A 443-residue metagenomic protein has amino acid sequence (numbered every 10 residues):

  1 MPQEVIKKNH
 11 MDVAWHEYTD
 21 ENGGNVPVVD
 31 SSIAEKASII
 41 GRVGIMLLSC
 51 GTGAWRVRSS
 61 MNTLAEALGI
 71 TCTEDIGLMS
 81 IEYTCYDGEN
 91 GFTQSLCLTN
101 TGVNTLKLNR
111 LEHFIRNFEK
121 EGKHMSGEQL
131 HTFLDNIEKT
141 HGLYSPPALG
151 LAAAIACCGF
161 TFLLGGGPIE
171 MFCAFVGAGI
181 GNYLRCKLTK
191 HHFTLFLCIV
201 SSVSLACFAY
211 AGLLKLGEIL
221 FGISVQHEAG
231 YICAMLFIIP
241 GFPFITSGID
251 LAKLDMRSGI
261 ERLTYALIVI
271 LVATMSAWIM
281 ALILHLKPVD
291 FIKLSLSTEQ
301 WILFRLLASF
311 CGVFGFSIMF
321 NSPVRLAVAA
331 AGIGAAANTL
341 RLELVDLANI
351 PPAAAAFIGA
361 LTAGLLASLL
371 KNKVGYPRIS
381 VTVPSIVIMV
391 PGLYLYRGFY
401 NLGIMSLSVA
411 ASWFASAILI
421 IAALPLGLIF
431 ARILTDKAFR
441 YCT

Functional and structural regions predicted by a protein language model:
M1-T132, N136-E138, G142: Soluble N-terminal domains of membrane-associated systems
F118-T132, P147-C157, F175-R185, A281-P288 (+3 more regions): Hydrophobic, membrane-facing alpha-helical anchors
L143-T246, I318-F320, V324, A329: Core alpha-helical transmembrane segments of integral membrane proteins
G159-L164, I180-T189, L205, A209-G217 (+7 more regions): Alpha-helical membrane-inserting segments
L163-G177, Q226-P240, I292-A308, A348-T362 (+1 more regions): Structural signature of hydrophobic alpha-helical transmembrane segments
G217-Q226, L284-E299, N401-S412: Membrane-interface helix termini and inter-helical loops of multi-pass transporters
G230-M235, T246-D250, L254-I270, G332-T443: C-terminal transmembrane helix-loop-helix hairpin of multi-pass membrane proteins
F237-F242, Y265-N349: Generic multipass alpha-helical transmembrane bundles of integral membrane proteins
